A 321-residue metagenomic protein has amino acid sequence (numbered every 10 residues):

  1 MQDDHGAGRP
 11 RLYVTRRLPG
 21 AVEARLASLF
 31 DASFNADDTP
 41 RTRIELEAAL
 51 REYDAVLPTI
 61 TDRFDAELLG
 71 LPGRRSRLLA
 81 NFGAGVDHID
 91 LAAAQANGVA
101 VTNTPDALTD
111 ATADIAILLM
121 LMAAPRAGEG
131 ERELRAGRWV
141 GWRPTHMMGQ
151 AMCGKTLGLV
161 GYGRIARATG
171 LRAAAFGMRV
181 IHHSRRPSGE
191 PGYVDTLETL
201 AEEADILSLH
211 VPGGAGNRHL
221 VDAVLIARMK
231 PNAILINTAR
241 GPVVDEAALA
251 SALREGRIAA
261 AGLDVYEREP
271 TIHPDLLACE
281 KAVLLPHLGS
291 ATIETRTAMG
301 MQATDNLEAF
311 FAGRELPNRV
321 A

Functional and structural regions predicted by a protein language model:
M1-T102, E202, D222: An N-terminal-biased, well-structured beta-alpha scaffold segment characteristic of Rossmann-like dinucleotide-binding
S28-F34, G98-V99, E190-L197, E280-A282: Active-site regions of enzymes building and remodeling cell-envelope glycoconjugates
N35-D38, F82-G83, V99-D110, S184 (+2 more regions): Short beta->alpha connector loops at strand-helix junctions that form conserved, small/polar/Pro-enriched
D54-A55, L78, I206, I234 (+2 more regions): Short, Asp-centered acidic motifs that coordinate Mg2+ and/or phosphate in catalytic or ligand-binding sites
F64-E67, R179, R185-D275: Rossmann-like adenosine-cofactor binding region
N97, P105-T156, A168-L171: Phosphate-binding beta-alpha-beta segment of Rossmann-like dinucleotide-binding domains, i.e., the NAD(P)
N97, V101-T102, A223, N232-A321: Rossmann-like dinucleotide-binding domain for NAD(H)/NADP(H)
Y162-G163: Glycine-rich Rossmann-fold phosphate-binding loop(s) that bind the pyrophosphate of adenine dinucleotide cofactors
